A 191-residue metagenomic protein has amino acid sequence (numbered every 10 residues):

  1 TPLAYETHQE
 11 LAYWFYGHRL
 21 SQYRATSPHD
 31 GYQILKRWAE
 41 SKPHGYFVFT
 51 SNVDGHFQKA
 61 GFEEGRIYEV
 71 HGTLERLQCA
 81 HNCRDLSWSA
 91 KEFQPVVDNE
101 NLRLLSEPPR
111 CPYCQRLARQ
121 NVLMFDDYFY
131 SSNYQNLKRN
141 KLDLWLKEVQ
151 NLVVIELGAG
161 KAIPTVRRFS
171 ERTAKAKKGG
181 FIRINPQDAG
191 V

Functional and structural regions predicted by a protein language model:
T1-V191: Conserved catalytic alpha/beta core of Sir2/sirtuin-type deacylases, generalized to analogous enzyme cores that bind
